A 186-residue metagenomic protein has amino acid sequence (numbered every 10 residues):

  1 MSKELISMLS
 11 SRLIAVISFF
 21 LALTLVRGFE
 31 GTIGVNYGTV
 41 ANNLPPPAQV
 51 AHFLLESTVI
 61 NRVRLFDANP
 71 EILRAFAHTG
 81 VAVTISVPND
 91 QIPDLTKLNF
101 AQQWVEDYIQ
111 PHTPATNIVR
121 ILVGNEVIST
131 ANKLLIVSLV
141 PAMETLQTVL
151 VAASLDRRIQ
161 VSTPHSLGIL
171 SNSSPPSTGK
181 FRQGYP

Functional and structural regions predicted by a protein language model:
M1-G34: Terminal membrane/secretory targeting segments in land-plant proteins
T32-G34, R62-R64, G80-T84, I118-L122 (+1 more regions): Structural preference for beta-strand elements that scaffold enzyme active sites
N36-I109: N-terminal carbohydrate-binding/catalytic regions of secreted carbohydrate-active enzymes
H52, Q103, D107, T116 (+2 more regions): Solvent-exposed, polar/charged alpha-helical surfaces in well-ordered, non-transmembrane soluble domains, broadly
I72-R74, P93-L95, S129-K133, S171-S173: Extracytoplasmic/secreted cell-surface and envelope-processing proteins
A75-T79, Y108-H112, A142-A153: Alpha-helical structural signal in soluble globular domains
D107-V119, N125-K133: A short, amphipathic alpha-helix used for macromolecular contacts
L135-P186: Noncatalytic carbohydrate-binding groove/subsite architecture in carbohydrate-active enzymes
